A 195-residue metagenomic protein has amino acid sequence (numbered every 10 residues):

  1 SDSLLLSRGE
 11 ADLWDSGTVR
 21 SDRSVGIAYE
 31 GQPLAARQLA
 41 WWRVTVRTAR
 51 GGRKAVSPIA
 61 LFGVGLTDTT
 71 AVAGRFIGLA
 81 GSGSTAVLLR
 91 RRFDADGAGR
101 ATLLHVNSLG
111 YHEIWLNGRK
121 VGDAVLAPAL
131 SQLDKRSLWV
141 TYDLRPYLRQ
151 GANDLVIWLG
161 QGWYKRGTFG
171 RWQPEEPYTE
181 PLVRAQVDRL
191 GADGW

Functional and structural regions predicted by a protein language model:
S1-L39, T45, A49-V56, V72-A80: Recognizes extended acidic, P/S/T-rich segments that occur within or adjacent to Ig-like beta-sandwich modules
R20-D22, L79-V87, A129-S137: Extracellular beta-rich ligand/substrate-recognition surface
L39-R43, T48-R50, G63-D68, L89-W195: Accessory beta-strand-rich segments of carbohydrate-active enzymes
P58-L61: Terminal edge beta-strands and adjacent linker/stalk segments of extracellular immunoglobulin-superfamily beta-sandwich
